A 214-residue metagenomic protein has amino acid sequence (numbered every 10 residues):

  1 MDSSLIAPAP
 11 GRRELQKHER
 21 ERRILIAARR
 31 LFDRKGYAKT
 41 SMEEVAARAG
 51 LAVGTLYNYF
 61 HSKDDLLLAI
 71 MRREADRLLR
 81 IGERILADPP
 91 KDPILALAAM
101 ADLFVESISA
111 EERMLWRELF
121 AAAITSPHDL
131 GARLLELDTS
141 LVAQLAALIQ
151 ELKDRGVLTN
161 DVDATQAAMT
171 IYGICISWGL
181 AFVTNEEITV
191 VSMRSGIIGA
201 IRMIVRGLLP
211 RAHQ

Functional and structural regions predicted by a protein language model:
M1-A9, A99-E106, A110, A143-R155 (+2 more regions): C-terminal peripheral helix-coil segments that are non-catalytic and often amphipathic
Q16, R20-R29, V45, I70-L78 (+1 more regions): Generic hydrophobic, amphipathic alpha-helix propensity
R23, A27, L31-D65, A69: Helix-turn-helix
R34-A38, P89, R155: Short coil/turn segments at alpha/beta junctions that flank glycine-rich nucleotide-binding fingerprints
A69, E83-M114, A164-I171, R194: Hydrophobic alpha-helical connector segments
L95, A132-D138, D154-T170, V191-S195: All-alpha amphipathic helical-bundle segments outside canonical DNA-binding/catalytic cores that form hydrophobic
A96, I108-A132, L180-T184: Amphipathic alpha-helical segments used for helix-helix packing
